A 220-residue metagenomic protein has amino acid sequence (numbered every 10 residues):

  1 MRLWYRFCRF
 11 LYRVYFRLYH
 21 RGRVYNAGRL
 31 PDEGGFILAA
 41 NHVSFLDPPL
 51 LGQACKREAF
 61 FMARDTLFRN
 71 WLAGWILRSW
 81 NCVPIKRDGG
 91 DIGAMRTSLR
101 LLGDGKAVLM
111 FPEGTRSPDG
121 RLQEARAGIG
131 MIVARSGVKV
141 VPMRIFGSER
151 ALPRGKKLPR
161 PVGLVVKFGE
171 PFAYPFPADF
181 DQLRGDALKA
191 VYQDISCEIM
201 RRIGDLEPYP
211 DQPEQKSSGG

Functional and structural regions predicted by a protein language model:
M1-R21: N-terminal membrane-anchoring alpha-helices
L3-W4, G93-G220: Non-catalytic C-terminal accessory region of glycerolipid acyltransferases and related lyso-lipid remodeling enzymes
F10, Y25, W71-L72, R96-T97 (+1 more regions): Short Gly/charged-rich anion-binding patches and loops
L11-R13, S79-I85, P112-R116: Short, basic, glycine/proline-bearing loop/turn elements
R17, A27, P31-G89, T97: Catalytic core of membrane glycerolipid acyltransferases/transacylases, capturing the structured, soluble-facing
R17-Y25, S148-R150: Short gly/ser/thr-rich secondary-structure transition/capping motifs
